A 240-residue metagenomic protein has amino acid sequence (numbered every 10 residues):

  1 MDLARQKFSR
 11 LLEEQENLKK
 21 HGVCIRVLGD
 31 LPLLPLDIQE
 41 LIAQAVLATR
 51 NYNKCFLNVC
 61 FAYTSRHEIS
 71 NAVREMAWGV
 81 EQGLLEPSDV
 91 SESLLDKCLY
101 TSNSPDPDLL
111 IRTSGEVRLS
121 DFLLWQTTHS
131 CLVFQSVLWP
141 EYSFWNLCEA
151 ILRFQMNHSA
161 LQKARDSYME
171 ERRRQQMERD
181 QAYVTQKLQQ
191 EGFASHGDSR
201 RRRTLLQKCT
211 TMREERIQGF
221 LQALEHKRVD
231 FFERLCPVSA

Functional and structural regions predicted by a protein language model:
M1-A240: Flexible, compositionally biased loop and terminal segments
